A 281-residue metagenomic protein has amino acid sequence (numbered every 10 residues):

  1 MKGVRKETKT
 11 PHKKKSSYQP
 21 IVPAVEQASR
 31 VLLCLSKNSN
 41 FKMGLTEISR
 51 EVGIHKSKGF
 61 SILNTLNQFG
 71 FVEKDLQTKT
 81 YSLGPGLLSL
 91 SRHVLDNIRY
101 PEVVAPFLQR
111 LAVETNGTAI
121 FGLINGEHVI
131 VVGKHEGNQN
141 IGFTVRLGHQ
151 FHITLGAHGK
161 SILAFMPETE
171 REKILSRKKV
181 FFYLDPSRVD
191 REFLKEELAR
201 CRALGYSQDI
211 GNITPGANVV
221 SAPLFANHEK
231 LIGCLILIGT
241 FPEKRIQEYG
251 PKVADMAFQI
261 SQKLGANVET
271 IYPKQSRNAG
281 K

Functional and structural regions predicted by a protein language model:
K2-N97, Q262, A266: N-terminal helix-turn-helix
V4-R5, I141-I213: Short, solvent-exposed recognition segments
S36, G159, L163, P167 (+2 more regions): Short amphipathic alpha-helical signal-transduction/dimerization elements
E51, V103-E114, L204, Q259 (+1 more regions): Amphipathic alpha-helical regulatory segments at dimerization interfaces that relay allosteric signals between sensory
G70, A222, L235: Conserved GNAT-family N-acetyltransferase fold
T78-R177: Amphipathic alpha-helical effector-binding/dimerization core of metabolite-sensing transcriptional regulators
R191-E192, P215-G216, I232-K281: Juxtadomain coupling helices with adjacent low-complexity linkers
L224-N227: Sensor-regulatory modules in signal-transduction proteins
